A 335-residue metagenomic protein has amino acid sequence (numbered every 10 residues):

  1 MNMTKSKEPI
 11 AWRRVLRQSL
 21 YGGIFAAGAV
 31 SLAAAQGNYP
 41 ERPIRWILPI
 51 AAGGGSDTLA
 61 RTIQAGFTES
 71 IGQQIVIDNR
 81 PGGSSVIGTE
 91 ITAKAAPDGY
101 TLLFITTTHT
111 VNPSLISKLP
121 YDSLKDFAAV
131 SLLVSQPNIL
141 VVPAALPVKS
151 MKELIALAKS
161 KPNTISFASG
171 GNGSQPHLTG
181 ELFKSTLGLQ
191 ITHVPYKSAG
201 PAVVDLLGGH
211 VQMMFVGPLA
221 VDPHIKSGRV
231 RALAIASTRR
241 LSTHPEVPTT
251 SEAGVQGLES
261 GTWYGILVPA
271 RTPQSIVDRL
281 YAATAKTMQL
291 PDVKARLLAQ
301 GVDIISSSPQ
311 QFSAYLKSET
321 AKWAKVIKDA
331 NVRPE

Functional and structural regions predicted by a protein language model:
K7-Y21: N-terminal secretory signal peptides and thylakoid transit peptides that target proteins across membranes
S19-A29: Bacterial N-terminal signal peptides
A35-D126, N163-T164, N172, G188-M213 (+3 more regions): N-terminal (or domain-start) structured segment
E41-P43, T186-L189, K226, Q274-E335: An extracytoplasmic/periplasmic, membrane-proximal ligand-sensing/linker region
K94-Y100, S114-P201, T250-E252, W263-R296: Hinge/capping helix and adjacent helix->loop/strand transition within the periplasmic-binding protein
F104-H109, S169, A199, V216-V221 (+3 more regions): Beta->alpha turn/N-cap motifs
H109-K118, L182-T186, M213-V247: A ligand-binding cleft/hinge motif common to bilobed small-molecule-binding domains
